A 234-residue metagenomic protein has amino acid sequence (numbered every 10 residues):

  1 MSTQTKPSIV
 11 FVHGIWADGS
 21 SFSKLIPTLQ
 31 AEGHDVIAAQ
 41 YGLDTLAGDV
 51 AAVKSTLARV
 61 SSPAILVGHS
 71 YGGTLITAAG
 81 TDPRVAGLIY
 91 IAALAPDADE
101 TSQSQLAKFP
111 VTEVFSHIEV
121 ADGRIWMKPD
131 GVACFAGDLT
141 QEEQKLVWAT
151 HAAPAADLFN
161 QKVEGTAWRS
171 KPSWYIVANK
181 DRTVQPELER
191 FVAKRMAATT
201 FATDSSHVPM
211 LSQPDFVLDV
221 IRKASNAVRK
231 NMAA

Functional and structural regions predicted by a protein language model:
Q4-L46, A64, A78: Conserved HGGG/HGGXW glycine-rich cap/lid loop of the alpha/beta-hydrolase fold
G42-L43, D204-V208: Histidine-bearing beta->alpha loop at or near hydrolase active sites
G48-A64: Conserved acidic catalytic loop of the alpha/beta-hydrolase fold
V67-G72, I76: Gly/Ala-rich beta-loop-alpha elbow adjacent to hydrolase catalytic centers
T81-P129, A155-K162, V192: Flexible "cap/lid" loop of the alpha/beta hydrolase fold
G123-W168: Conserved alpha/beta-hydrolase catalytic His-Asp/Glu region
Y175-V177: Short beta-strand/loop motif that positions the catalytic acidic residue of the alpha/beta-hydrolase fold
N179-D204, L211, F216, K223-A224: Conserved loop-alpha-helix segment in the C-terminal half of the alpha/beta-hydrolase fold that carries the catalytic
